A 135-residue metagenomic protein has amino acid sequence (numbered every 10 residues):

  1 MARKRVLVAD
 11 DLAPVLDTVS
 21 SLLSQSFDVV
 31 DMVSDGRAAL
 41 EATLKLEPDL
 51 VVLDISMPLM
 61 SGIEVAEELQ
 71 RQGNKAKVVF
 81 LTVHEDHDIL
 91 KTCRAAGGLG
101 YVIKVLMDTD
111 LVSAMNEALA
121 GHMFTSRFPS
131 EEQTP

Functional and structural regions predicted by a protein language model:
A9-D10, V33, V51: Conserved sequence signature across two-component system core domains
D10, D54, T82: Active-site residues of response regulator receiver
A13-D31: Two-component/phosphorelay signaling modules centered on CheY-like receiver
D35-A38, S61-E64: Acidic catalytic/metal-coordinating carboxylates
L46-V52: Active-site beta3 strand of CheY-like receiver
M57: Receiver (REC) domain active-site loop signature in two-component systems and cognate sites in sensor histidine kinases
D88, L106-L119, M123, R127-Q133: C-terminal output helix
